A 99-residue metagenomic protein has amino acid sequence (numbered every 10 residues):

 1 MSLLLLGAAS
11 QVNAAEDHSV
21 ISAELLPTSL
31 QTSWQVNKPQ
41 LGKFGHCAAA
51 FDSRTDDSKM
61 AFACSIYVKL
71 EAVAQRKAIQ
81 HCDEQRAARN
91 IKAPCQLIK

Functional and structural regions predicted by a protein language model:
M1-L3: Sec-dependent signal peptide recognition, specifically the positively charged N-region followed immediately by
G7-A9: N-terminal signal peptide c-region/cleavage motif recognized by signal peptidases
V12-K99: Secreted/extracellular ectodomain signature
